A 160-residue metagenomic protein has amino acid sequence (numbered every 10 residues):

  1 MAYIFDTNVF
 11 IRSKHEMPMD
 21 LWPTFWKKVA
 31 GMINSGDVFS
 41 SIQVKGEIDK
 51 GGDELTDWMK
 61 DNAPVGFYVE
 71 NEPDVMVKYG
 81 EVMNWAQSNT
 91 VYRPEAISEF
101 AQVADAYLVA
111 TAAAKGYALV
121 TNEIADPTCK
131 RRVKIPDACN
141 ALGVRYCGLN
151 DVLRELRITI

Functional and structural regions predicted by a protein language model:
M1-D61: Short, well-structured N-terminal submotif of metal-dependent ribonuclease cores
L21-T24, K28, E54-W58, D74-E81 (+2 more regions): Exposed alpha-helical structural elements
D37, A113-G116, G143: Residue-level detector of structured alpha->beta connecting loops
V38, G66-V69, Y146: Conserved beta-strand scaffold positions in the cores of enzyme catalytic domains, especially in NTP/NDP-utilizing
V44-W85: Short, surface-exposed acidic-centric catalytic microdomains
D74-P136: Active-site neighborhoods of divalent-metal-dependent phosphate/nucleic-acid chemistry enzymes
A118, I124-I160: Acidic, PIN/NYN-like endoribonuclease modules and their adjacent C-terminal/linker elements
